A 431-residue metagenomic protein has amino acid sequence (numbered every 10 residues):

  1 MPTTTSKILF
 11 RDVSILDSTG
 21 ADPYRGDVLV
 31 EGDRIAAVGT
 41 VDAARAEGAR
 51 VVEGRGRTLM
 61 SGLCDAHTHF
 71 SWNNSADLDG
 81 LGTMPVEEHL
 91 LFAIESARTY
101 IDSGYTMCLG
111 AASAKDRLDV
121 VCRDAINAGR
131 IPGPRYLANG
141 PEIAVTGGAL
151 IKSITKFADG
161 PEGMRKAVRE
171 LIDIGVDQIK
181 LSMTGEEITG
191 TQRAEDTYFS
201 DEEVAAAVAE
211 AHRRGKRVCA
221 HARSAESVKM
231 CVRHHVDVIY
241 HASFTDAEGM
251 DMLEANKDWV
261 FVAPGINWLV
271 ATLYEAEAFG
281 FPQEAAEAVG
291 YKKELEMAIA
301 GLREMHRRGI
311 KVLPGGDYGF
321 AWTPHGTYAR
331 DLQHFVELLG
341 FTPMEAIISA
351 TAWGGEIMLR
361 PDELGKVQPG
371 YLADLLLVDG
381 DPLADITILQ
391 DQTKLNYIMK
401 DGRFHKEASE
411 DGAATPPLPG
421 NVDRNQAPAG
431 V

Functional and structural regions predicted by a protein language model:
M1-K7, I15, T19-S61, D79-G80: Histidine-rich, glycine-flanked metal-binding segment
R57-D124, A128, A149, E202 (+1 more regions): Metal-associated gating/positioning segment near the N- to mid-region
H69-H89, I101, G140, A144-K152 (+2 more regions): Active-site gating loops and adjacent loop-to-helix segments of metal-dependent hydrolytic enzymes
S75-D77, D119-V120, T189, V228-H234 (+4 more regions): Histidine/acidic-residue-rich catalytic or RNA/ligand-binding cores of hydrolases and nuclease-related proteins
F92-L118, P132-E142, V176-T189, K216-R217 (+3 more regions): Divalent metal-dependent hydrolysis catalytic cores, especially in the metallo-beta-lactamase
D124-P141, E195-A220, F261-P264: Alpha-helix-loop-beta-strand connector modules within alpha/beta enzyme cores
R213, E284-A285, E296-G380: His/Asp/Glu-enriched, well-ordered alpha-helical/loop segment that forms or immediately abuts the divalent-metal
A350-A352, P369-P416: C-terminal cap of metal-dependent C-N hydrolases
